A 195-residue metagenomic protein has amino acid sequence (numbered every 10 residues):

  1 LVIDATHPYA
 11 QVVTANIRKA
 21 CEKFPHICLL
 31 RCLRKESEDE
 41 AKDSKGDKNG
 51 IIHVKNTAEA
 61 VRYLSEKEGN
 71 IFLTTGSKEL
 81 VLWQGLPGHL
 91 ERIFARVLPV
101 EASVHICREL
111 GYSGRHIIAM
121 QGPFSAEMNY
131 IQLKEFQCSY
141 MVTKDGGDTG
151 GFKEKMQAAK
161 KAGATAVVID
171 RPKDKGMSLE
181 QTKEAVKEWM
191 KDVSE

Functional and structural regions predicted by a protein language model:
L1, N70, S139-Y140: Structural motif
L1-A60: Glycine/small-residue-rich loop that forms an oxyanion/phosphate-binding "nest" at active or ligand-binding sites
I3, L30-R31, V142-T143, A166-D170: Short hydrophobic alpha-helical runs that function as membrane-insertion/retention elements
E22-L29, E91, K161-T165: A short helix->loop->beta-strand "cap" motif at the edges of active sites that frequently abuts
N49-T57, S178-E188: Short acidic-hydrophobic, aromatic-tinged amphipathic segments that line or gate anion-handling sites
G69-N70, T74-H116: Anionic-ligand binding region
V100-S103, A166-M177: Short, flexible loop segments at boundaries between secondary-structure elements
R108-I131, E135-F136, Y140-A162, R171: A C-terminal functional module that forms or caps the active site or interfaces directly with catalytic machinery
